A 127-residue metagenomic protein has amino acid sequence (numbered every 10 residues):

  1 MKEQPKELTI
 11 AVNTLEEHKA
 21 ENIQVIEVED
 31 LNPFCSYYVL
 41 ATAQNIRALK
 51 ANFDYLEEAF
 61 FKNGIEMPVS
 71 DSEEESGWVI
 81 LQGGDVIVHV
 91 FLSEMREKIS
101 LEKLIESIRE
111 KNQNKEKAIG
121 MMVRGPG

Functional and structural regions predicted by a protein language model:
M1-D30, Q44-A51, E58, N63-I65 (+4 more regions): Long, contiguous binding/interaction regions
E29, C35-Y38: Short beta-strand segments
L40-T42: Short hydrophobic/aromatic beta-strand micro-patches that form the beta-sheet surface supporting nucleotide- or nucleic
